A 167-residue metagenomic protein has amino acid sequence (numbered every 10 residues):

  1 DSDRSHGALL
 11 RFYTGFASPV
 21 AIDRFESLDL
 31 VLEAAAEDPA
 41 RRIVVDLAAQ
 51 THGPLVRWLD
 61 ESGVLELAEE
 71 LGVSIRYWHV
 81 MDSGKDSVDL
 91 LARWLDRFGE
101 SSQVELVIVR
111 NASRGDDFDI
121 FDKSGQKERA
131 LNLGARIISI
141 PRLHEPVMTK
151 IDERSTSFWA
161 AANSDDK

Functional and structural regions predicted by a protein language model:
D1-L55: Nucleotide-state-sensitive switch-loop elements of NTP-binding domains
L10, F16, L65, D165-D166: Residue-level detector of solvent-exposed, low-hydrophobicity positions
F12, F16, F25, F98 (+2 more regions): Phenylalanine-focused residue identity feature
Y13, A36-P39, L59, G63 (+2 more regions): Generic secondary-structure transition motif, activating predominantly at the C-termini of alpha-helices
P19-A21, V64-E66, W159: A generic membrane alpha-helix/interface feature
Q50-I151: Conserved catalytic-core segment of NTP-binding enzymes
K150-K167: NTP-binding/hydrolysis catalytic cores, primarily Walker-type P-loop NTPases
